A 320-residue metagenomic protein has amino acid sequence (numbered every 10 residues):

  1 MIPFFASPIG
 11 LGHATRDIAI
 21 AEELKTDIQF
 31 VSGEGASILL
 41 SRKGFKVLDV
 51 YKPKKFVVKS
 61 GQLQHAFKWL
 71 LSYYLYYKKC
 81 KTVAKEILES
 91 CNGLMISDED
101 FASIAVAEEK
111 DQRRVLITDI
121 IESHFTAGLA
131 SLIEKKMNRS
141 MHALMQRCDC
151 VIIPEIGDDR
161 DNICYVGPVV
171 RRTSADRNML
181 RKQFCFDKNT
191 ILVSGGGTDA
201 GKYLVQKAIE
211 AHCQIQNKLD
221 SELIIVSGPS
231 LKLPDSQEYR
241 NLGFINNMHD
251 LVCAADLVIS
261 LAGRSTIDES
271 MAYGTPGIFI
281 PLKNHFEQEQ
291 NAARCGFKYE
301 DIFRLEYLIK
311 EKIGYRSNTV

Functional and structural regions predicted by a protein language model:
F5-I18, D199-Y203: A short, glycine/small-residue-rich beta-strand->loop->alpha-helix junction that serves as a flexible
S7-P8, T26-K78: Conserved nucleotide-sugar phosphate-binding/catalytic loop shared by glycosyltransferases and other
H13-L24, A36: Short amphipathic alpha-helix
A21, N178-A254: Donor-nucleotide binding loops and adjacent catalytic segments primarily of GT-B fold Leloir glycosyltransferases
L63-L94, F101-A102: Conserved nucleotide-sugar donor-binding subdomain of glycosyltransferases
L94, E108-F125: Active-site proximal beta-strand in glycosyltransferases
L94-E99, L116, N247-Q290: A donor-sugar binding/catalytic signature common to diverse glycosyltransferases and related nucleotide-sugar
F125, S131-D199, G228-P229: A nucleotide-sugar donor-handling region in carbohydrate enzymes
